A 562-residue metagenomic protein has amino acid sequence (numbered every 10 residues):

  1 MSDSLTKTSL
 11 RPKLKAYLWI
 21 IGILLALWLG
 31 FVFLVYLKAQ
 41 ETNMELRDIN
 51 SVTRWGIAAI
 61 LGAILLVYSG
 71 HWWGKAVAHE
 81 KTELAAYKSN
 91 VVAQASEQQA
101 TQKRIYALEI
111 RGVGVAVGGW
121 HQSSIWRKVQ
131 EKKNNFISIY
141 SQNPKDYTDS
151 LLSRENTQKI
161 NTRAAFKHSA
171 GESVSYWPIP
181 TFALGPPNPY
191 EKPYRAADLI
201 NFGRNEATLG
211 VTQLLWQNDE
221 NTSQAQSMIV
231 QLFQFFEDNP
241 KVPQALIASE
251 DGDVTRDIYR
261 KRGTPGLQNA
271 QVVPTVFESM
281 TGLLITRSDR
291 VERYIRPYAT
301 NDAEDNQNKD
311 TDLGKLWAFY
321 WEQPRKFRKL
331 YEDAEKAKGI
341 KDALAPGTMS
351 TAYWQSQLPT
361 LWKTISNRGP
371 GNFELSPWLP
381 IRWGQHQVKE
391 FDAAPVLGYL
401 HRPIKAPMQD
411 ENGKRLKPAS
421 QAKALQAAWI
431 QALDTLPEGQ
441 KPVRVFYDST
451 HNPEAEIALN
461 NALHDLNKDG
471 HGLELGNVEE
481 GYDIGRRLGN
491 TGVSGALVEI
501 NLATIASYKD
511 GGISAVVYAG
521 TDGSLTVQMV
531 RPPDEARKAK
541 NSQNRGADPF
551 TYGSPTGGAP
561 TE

Functional and structural regions predicted by a protein language model:
M1-D257, R262-D510, A515-E562: Conserved "HGTGT" condensation-loop signature of ketosynthase/thiolase-family condensing enzymes that catalyze
